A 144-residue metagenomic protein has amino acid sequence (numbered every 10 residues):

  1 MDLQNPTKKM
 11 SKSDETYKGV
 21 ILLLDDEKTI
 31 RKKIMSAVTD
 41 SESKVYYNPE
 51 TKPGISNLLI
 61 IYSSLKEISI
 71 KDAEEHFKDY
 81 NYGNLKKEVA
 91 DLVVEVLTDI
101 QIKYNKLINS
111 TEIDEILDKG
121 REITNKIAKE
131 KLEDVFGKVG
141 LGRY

Functional and structural regions predicted by a protein language model:
M1-Y144: Conserved nucleotide- and phosphate/pyrophosphate-binding catalytic cores in adenylate/nucleotidyl-handling enzymes
